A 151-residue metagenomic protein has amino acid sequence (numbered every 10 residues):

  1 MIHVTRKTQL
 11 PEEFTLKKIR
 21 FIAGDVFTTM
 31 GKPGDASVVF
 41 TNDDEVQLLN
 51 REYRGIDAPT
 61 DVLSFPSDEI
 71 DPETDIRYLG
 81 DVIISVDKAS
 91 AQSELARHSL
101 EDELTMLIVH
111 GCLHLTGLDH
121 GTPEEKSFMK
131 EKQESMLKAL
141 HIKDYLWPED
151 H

Functional and structural regions predicted by a protein language model:
M1-D102, T116-H151: An acidic/histidine-cluster motif and surrounding catalytic segment that typifies divalent-metal-assisted enzyme active
V109, L113-G117: Short active-site segment of divalent metal-dependent hydrolases/proteases that encodes the spacing between
